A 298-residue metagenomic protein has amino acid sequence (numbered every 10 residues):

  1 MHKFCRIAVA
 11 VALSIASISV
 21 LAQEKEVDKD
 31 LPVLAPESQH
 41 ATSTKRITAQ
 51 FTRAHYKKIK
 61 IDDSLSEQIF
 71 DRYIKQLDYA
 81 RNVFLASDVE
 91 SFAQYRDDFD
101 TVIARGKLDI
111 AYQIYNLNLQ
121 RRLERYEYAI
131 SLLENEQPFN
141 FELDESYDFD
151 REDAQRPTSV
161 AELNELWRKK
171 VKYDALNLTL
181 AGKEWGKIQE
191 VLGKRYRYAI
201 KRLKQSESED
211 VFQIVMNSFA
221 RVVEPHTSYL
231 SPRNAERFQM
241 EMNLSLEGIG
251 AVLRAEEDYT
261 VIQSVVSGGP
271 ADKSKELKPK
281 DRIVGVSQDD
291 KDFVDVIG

Functional and structural regions predicted by a protein language model:
M1-A8: Bacterial N-terminal signal peptides that target proteins for export
S17-S19: N-terminal signal peptide c-region/cleavage motif recognized by signal peptidases
Q23-K183: Cationic-aromatic interfacial patches
T52, L65, S245-A251, D258-V261 (+1 more regions): Envelope-exposed proteins and targeting segments
R121-E257, G268-G269: Extended, domain-scale alpha-helical bundle/helix-rich regions
Y259-S264, A271: Short beta-strand segments of a lipoyl-like beta-sandwich/carrier module
S267-R282: PDZ/PDZ-like domain micro-motif
R282-G298: PDZ domains, with a preference for the canonical peptide-binding region formed by the helix
